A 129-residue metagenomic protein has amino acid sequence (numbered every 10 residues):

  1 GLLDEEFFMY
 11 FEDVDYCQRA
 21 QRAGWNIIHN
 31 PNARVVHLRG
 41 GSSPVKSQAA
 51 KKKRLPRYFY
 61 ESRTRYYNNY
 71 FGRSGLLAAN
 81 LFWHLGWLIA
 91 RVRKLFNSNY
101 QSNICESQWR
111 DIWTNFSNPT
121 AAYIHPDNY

Functional and structural regions predicted by a protein language model:
L2-E5: Conserved nucleotide-sugar donor-binding catalytic segment
F7-F8, N26: Short N-terminal micro-motifs specific to bacterial/archaeal maturation and metal-cluster initiation sites
M9-D15, L55: Acidic donor-binding loop at a coil-to-helix junction in glycosyltransferase catalytic cores that engages
Q18-Y100: Active-site-adjacent helix/loop segment of glycosyltransferases that harbors family-specific signature motifs
S102-Y129: Membrane-interface aromatic/basic loop that binds lipid-linked glycans or pyrophosphate carriers, typified by
